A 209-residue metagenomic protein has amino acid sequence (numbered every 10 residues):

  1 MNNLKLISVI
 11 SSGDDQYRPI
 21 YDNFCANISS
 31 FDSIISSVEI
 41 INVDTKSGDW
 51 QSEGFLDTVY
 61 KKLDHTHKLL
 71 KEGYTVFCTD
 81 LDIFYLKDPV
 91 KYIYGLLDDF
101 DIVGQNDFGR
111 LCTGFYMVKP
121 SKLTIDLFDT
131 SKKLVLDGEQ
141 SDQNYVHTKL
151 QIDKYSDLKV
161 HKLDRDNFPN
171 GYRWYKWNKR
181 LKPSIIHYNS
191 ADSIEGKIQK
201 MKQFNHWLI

Functional and structural regions predicted by a protein language model:
M1-K61, H65-E72, K122, K154 (+2 more regions): N-terminal anchoring/stem segment of glycosyltransferases
M1-N2, L70, L96-L97, F108-L111 (+3 more regions): Extracellular/periplasmic catalytic domains that process cell-envelope and extracellular macromolecules
L4, F100, C112-T113, Q143 (+1 more regions): Short, surface-exposed beta-edge/turn micro-motifs
C25-S29, T66-H67, V90-Y94, Q143-Q151 (+2 more regions): Short amphipathic alpha-helical segments and helix-helix/interface helices
I35-V38, V76, L81, V160: Hydrophobic anchor at the start of a short beta-strand that flanks the dinucleotide cofactor-binding loop
I40-T45, Q105, L163-R165: Conserved beta-strand termini and adjacent loop/short-helix elements that scaffold enzyme active sites in alpha/beta
V59-I125: GT-A fold catalytic core of metal-dependent nucleotide-sugar glycosyltransferases, centered on the diacidic
K122-I209: Catalytic core and acceptor-binding pocket of nucleotide-sugar-dependent glycosyltransferases
